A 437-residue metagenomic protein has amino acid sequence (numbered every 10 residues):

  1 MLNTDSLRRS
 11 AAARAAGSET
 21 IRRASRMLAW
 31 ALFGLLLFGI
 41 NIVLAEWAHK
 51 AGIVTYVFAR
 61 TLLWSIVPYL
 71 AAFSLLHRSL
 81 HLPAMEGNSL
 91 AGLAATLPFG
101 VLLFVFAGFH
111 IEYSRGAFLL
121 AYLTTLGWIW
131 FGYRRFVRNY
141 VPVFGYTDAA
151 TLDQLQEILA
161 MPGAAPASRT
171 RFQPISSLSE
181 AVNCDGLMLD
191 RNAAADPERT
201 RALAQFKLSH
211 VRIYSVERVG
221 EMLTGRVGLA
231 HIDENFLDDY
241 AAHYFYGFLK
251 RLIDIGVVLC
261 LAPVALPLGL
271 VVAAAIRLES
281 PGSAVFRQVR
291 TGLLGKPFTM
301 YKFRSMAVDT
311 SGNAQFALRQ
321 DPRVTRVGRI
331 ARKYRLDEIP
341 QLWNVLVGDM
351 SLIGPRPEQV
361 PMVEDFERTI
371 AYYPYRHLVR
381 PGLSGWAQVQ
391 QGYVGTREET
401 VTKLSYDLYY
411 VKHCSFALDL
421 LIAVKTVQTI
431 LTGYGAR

Functional and structural regions predicted by a protein language model:
M1-L37, P83-A84, I129-P263: N-terminal hydrophobic signal-anchor/signal peptide
M1-R135: Signature of alpha-helical transmembrane segments in polytopic membrane proteins
L2-R14, P374-R437: C-terminal terminal-structure detector
R115-A117, P142-Q154, N313-R319: Juxtamembrane/interfacial segments around transmembrane helices
S209, P281, M306, T369 (+2 more regions): Phosphate/oxyanion-binding loops and surfaces in catalytic or ligand/nucleic-acid-binding neighborhoods
G220-E221, R226-G228, V285-R326, L383-K403: Short, glycine-rich, amphipathic interfacial segments at transmembrane boundaries or analogous
Y246-T310, N344, F416, L421-R437: A hydrophobic, helix-centered structural microdomain
R319-R380, I422-T426, I430: A short, structured surface patch at a secondary-structure boundary
